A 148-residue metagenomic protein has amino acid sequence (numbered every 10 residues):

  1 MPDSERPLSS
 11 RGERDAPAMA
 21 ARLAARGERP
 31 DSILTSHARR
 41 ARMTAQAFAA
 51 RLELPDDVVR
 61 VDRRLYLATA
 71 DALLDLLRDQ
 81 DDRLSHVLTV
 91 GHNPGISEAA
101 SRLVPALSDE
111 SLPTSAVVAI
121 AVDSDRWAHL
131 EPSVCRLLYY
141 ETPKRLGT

Functional and structural regions predicted by a protein language model:
M1-R63, D109-E110: Active-site-proximal alpha-helix that buttresses catalytic centers in soluble enzyme cores
L65-D81: Short phosphate-binding loop-to-helix
D82-G91: Generic beta-sheet signal
G95: Segments that shape or occlude catalytic/ligand-binding pockets
A106-Y140: Domain-level recognition of soluble alpha/beta enzyme cores, biased toward histidine phosphatases/phosphomutases
